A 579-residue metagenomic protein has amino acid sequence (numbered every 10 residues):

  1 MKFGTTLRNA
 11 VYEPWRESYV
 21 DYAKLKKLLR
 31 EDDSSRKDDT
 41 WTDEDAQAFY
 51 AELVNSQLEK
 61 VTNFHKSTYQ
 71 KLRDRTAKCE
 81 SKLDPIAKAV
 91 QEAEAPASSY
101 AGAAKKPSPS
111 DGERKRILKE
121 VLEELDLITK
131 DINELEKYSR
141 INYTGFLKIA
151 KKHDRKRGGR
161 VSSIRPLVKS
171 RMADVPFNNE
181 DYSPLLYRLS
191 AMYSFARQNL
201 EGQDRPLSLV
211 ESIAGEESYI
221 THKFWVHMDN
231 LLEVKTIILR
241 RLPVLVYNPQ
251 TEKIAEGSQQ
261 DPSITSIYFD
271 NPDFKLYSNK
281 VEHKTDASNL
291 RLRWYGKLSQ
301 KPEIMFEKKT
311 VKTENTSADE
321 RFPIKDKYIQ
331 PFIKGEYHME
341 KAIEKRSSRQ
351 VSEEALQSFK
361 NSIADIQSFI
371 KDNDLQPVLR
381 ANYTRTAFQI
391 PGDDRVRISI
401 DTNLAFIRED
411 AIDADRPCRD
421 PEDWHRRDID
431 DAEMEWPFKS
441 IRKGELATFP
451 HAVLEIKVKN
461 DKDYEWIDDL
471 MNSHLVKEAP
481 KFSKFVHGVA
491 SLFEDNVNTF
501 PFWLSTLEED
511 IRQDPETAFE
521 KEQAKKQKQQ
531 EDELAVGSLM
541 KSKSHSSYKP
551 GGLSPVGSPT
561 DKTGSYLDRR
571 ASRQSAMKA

Functional and structural regions predicted by a protein language model:
M1-A579: Phosphate-end processing signature that detects enzymes handling 5′-triphosphorylated RNA and polyphosphate
